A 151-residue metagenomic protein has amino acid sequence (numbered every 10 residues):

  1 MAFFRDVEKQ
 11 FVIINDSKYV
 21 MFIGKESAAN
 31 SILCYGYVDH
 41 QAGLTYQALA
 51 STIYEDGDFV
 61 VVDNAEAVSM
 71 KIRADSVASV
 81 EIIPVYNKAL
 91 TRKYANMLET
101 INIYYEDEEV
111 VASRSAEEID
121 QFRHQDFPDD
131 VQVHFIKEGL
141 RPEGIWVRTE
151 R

Functional and structural regions predicted by a protein language model:
M1-R151: Mixed-charge, low-complexity intrinsically disordered regions
